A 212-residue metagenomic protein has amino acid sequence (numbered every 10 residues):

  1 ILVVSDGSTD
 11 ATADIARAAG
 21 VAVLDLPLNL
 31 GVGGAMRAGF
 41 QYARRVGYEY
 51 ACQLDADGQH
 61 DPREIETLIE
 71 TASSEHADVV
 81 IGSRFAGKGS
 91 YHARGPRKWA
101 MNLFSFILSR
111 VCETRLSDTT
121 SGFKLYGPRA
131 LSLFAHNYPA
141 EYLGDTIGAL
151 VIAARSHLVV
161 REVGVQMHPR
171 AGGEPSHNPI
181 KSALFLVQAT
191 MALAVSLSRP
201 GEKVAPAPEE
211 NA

Functional and structural regions predicted by a protein language model:
I1-L2, A11, V21: Short loop->beta transition adjacent to catalytic acidic/histidine clusters or analogous donor-positioning motifs
S5-A13, G58: A conserved acidic beta->alpha catalytic loop
A16, A72, I152-A154: Hydrophobic residues within well-ordered alpha-helices
A19-G20, S156: Short, structured coil segments at secondary-structure junctions
A22-R45, Y50-C52, P62-L143, P169-A189 (+1 more regions): Acceptor/aglycone-binding surface of glycosyltransferases and processive sugar-polymer synthases
T114-R115, Y138-E141, L150-H168: Catalytic donor-sugar/metal-binding loop of nucleotide-sugar-dependent glycosyltransferases
S196-K203: A charged, well-structured terminal subsegment
